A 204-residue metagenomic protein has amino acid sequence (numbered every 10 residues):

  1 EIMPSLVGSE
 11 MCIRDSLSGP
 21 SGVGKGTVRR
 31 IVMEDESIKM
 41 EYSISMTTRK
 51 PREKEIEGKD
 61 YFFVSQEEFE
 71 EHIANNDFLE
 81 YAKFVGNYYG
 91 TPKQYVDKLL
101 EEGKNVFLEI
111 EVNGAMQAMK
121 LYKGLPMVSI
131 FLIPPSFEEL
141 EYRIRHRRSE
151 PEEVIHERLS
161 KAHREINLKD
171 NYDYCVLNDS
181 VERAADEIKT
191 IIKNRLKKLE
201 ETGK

Functional and structural regions predicted by a protein language model:
E1-I13: Single conserved hydrophobic/aromatic residue that forms the stacking wall/gate of nucleotide- or nucleobase-binding
L6, F62-V64, G90, E109 (+1 more regions): Short aromatic/basic micro-patch
S9, H146-E150, R164-K204: NTP-dependent small-molecule kinase module
S18-P20: P-loop (Walker A) phosphate-binding loop of NTP-binding proteins
V23: ATP-binding Walker
T27-N75: N-terminal phosphate/diphosphate-binding loop that engages ATP/GTP or pyrophosphate donors across diverse enzyme folds
M40, K123-V128, D170-Y172: Short glycine-/polar-rich loops that comprise or flank the Walker A/P-loop and associated switch/sensor motifs
E70-D77, T91-R148, I192: ATP-dependent NMP and nucleoside kinases share a basic, alpha-helical "lid"
